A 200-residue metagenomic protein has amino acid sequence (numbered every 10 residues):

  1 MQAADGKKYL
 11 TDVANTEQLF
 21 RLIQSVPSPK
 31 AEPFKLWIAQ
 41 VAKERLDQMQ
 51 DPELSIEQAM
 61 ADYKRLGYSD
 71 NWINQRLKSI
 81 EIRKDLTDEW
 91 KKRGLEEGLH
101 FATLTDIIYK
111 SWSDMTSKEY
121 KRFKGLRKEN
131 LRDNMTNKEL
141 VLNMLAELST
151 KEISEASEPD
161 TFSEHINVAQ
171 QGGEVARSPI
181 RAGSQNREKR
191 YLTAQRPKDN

Functional and structural regions predicted by a protein language model:
M1: Short, basic alpha-helical nucleic acid-contact segments in DNA-binding proteins and DNA transaction factors
A4, K8, A14-Q18, Q24-N200: Positively charged, phosphate-engaging catalytic surfaces used for nucleic-acid and nucleotide handling
